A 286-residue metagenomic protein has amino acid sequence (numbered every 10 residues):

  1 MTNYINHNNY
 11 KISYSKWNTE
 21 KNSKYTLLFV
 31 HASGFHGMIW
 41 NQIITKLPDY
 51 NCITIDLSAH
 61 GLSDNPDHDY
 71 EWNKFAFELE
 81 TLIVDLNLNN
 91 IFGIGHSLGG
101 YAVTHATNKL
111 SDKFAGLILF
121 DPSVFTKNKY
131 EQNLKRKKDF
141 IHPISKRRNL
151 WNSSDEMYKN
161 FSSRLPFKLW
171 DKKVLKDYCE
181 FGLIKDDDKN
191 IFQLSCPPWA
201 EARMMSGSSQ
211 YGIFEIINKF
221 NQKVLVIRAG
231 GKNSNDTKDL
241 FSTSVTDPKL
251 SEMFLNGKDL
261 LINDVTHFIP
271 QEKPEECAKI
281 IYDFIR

Functional and structural regions predicted by a protein language model:
M1-L28, P48-N51, L88-N89, P248-K249 (+2 more regions): Alpha/beta-hydrolase fold catalytic core
S15-D64: Conserved HGGG/HGGXW glycine-rich cap/lid loop of the alpha/beta-hydrolase fold
L57-I94, K279: Active-site loop/oxyanion-hole signature of alpha/beta-hydrolase fold enzymes
N89-Q132: Conserved hydrolase catalytic core segment
S123-W151: A catalytic-pocket lid/entrance helix-loop region that shapes and gates access to the active site across common
R148-S206: Conserved alpha/beta-hydrolase catalytic His-Asp/Glu region
I184-M253: Conserved serine/cysteine hydrolase catalytic core
L261-P274: Catalytic histidine-centered segment of alpha/beta-hydrolase-like enzymes
